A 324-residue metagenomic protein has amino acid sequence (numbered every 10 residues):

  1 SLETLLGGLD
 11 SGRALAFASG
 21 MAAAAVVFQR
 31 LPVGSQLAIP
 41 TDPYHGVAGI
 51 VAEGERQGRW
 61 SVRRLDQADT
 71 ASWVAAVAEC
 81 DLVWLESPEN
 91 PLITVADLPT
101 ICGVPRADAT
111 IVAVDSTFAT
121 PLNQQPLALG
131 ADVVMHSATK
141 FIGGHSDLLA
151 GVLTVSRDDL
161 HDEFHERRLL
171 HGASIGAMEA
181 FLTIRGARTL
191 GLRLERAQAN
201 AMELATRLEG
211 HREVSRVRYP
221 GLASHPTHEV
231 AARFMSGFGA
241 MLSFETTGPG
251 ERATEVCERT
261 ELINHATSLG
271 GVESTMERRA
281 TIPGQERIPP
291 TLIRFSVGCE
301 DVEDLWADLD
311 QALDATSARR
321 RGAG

Functional and structural regions predicted by a protein language model:
S1-D10, A18: Aromatic- and Gly/Pro-rich amphipathic surface segment
A14-E213: Conserved PLP-enzyme active-site core in the AAT-like
A52-E53, G58-R63, V74, L98 (+2 more regions): PLP-dependent enzyme catalytic core of the Aspartate aminotransferase-like
F164, T254-E261, D308-L313: Short amphipathic alpha-helices in soluble, non-transmembrane regions that often serve as interface/regulatory elements
H171-G172, R259-G270, A312-R321: A common structural junction motif
R216-I293, V297: Conserved C-terminal alpha-helix-loop-beta "cap" of PLP-dependent enzymes that closes/shapes the active-site mouth
